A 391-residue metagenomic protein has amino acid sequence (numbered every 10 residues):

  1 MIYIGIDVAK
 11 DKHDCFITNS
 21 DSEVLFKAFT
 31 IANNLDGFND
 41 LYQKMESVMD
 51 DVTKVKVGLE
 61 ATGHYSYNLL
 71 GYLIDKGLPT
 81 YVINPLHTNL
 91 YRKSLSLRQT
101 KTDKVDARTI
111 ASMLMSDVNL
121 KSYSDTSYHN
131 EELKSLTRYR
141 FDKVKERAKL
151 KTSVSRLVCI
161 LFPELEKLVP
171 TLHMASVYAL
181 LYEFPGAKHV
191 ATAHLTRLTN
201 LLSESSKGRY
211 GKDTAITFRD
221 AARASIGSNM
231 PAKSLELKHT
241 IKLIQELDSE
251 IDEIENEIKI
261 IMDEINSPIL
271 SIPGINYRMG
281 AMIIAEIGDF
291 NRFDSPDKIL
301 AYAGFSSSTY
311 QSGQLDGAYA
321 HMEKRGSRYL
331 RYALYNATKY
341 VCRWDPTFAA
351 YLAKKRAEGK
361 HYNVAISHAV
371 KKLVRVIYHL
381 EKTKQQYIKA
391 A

Functional and structural regions predicted by a protein language model:
M1-A391: A detector of single, family-specific signature residues that are central to catalytic or substrate-handling motifs
